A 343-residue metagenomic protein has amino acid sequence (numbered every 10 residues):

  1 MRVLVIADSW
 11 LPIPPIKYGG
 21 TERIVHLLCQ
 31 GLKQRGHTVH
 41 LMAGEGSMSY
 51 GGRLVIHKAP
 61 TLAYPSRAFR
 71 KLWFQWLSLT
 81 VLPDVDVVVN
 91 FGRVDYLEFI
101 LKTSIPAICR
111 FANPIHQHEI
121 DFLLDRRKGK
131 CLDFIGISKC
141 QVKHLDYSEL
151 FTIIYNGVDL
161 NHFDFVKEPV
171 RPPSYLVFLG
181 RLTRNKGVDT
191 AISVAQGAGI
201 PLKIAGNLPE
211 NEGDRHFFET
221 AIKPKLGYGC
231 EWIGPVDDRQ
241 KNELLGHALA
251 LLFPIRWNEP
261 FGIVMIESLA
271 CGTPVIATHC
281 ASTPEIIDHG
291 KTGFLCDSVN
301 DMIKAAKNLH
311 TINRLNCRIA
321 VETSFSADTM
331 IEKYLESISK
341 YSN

Functional and structural regions predicted by a protein language model:
W10-P12, L27-P65, E210: N-terminal strand-loop element at the rim of the active site of nucleotide-sugar-dependent glycosyltransferases
N90-D95, F111: Short His-centered aromatic/hydrophobic patch
D133-I135, S148-I154, V158-A205: Conserved donor-binding/catalytic core segment of Leloir-type glycosyltransferases
G206, F218-R239: Nucleotide-activated donor-binding/catalytic signature segment of Leloir-type glycosyltransferases, i.e., the conserved
G246-P260, T273: Acidic donor-binding loop of glycosyltransferase active sites
A270, P274-A277: Short hydrophobic beta-strand element within catalytic cores of glycosyltransferases and related nucleotide-activated
H279-G290, F294-L295: Short acidic/histidine- and often glycine-rich active-site loop of Leloir-type glycosyltransferases that engages
N300-N343: A charged, aromatic-enriched C-terminal amphipathic alpha-helix characteristic of glycosyltransferases across folds
